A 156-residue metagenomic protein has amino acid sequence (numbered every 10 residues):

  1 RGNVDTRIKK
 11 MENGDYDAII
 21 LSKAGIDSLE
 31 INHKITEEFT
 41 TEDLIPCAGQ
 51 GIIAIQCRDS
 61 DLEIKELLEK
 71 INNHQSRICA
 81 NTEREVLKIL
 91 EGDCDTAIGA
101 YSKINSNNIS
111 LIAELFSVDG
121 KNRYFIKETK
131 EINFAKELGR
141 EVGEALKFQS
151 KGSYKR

Functional and structural regions predicted by a protein language model:
G2-R156: Small-molecule-sensing regulatory modules
